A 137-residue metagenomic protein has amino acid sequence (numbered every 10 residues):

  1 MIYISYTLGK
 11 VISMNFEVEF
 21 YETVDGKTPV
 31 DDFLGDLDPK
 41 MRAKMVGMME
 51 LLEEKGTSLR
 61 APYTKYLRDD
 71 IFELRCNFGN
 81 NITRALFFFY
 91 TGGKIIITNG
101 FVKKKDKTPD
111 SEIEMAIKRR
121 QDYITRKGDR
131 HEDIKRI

Functional and structural regions predicted by a protein language model:
M1-I82, T91-I95, K104-I137: Basic, Lys/Arg-enriched alpha-helical interface segments
T98: Conserved catalytic cores of phosphodiester-cleaving nucleases, focusing on short active-site segments
F101: Residue-level signal for short, function-critical loop segments
